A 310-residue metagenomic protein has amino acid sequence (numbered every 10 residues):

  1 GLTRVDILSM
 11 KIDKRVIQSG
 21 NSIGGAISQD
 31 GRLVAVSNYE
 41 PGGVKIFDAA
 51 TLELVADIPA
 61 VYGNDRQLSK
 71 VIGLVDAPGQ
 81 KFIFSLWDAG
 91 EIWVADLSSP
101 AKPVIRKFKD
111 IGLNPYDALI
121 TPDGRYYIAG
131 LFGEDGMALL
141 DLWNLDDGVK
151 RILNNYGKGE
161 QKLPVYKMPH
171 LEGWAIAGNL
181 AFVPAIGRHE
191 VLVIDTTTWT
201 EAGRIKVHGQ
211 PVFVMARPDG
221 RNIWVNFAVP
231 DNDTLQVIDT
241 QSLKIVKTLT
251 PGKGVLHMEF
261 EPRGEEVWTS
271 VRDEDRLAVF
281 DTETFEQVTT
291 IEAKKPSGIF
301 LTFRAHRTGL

Functional and structural regions predicted by a protein language model:
G1-L310: Predominantly soluble domains enriched in secretory-pathway, periplasmic, or organellar proteins
